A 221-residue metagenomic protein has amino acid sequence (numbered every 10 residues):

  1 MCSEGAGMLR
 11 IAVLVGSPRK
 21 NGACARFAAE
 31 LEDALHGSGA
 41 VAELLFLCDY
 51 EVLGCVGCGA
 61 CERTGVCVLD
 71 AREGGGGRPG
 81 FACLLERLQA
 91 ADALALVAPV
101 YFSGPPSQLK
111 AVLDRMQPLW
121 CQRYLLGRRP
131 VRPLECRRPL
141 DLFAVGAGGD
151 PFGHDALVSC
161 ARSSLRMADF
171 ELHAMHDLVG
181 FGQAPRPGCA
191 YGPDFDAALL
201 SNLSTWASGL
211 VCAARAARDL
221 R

Functional and structural regions predicted by a protein language model:
L9-S38, G149: N-terminal beta1-alpha1 ligand-phosphate binding loop
L14-G16, L45, F143-V145: Short hydrophobic segments within beta-strands
A40-E51, A174-V179: A short beta-strand-loop structural module common to alpha/beta enzyme folds
L47-D70, A184-F195: N-terminal beta-loop-helix "entrance" segment that forms/cooperates in small-molecule cofactor or anionic ligand
A71-S163, M167-A168: Helix-loop-strand module that forms the ligand-binding subsite of alpha/beta enzymes
G75-G76, F152-R221: Glycine-rich phosphate/pyrophosphate-binding loop and the adjoining helix
